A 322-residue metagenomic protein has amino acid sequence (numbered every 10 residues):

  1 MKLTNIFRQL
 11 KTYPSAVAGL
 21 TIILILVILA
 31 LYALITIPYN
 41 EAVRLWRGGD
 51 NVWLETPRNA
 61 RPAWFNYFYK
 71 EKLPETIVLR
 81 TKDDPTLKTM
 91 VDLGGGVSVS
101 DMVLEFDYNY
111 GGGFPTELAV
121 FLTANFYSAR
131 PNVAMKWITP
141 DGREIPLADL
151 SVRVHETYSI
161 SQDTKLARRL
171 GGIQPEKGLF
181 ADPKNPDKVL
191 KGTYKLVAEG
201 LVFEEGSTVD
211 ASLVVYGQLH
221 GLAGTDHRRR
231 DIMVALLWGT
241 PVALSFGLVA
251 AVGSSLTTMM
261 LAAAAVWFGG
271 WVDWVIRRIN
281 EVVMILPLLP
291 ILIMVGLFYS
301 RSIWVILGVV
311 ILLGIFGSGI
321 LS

Functional and structural regions predicted by a protein language model:
M1-G247, S254: Gly/Trp-centered helix-boundary motif
T225-S322: Alpha-helical transmembrane segments of integral membrane proteins, especially multi-pass inner/plasma-membrane
